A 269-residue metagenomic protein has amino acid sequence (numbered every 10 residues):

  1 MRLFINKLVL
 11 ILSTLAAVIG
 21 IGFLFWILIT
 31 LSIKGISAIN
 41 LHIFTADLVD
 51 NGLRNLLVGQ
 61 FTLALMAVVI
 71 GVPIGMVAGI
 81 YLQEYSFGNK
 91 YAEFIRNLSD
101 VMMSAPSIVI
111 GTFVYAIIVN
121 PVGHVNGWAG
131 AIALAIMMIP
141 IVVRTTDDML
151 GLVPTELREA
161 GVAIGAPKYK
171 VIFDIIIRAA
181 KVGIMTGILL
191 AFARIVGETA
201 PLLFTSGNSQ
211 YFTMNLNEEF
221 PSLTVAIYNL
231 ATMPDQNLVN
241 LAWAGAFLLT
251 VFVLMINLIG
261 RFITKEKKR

Functional and structural regions predicted by a protein language model:
M1-K7, I11-L12, I29-V69, N229-N240: Periplasmic/extracellular loop-to-transmembrane helix junction in inner-membrane transport proteins
R2, A67-S99, T112, I256 (+1 more regions): Transmembrane-helix boundary motif in ABC transporter permease subunits
L3-V9, S86, D147-G151, L189 (+1 more regions): C-terminal transmembrane helix and the adjacent membrane-cytosol boundary/short C-terminal tail of inner/organellar
S13, V58-L63, S99-M103, G151 (+5 more regions): Alpha-helical transmembrane segments of multi-pass membrane proteins
N51, L202-T250: Interhelical loop and adjacent transmembrane-helix boundary motif in polytopic membrane transport permeases
V58, T62-I70, I74, A78 (+4 more regions): Hydrophobic alpha-helical transmembrane segments of multipass integral membrane proteins, especially permease/channel
M76-N89, N126-I176, G187-A191, I195: Membrane-cytosol interface at the C-terminal ends of specific transmembrane alpha-helices in multi-pass membrane
D100-A135: Generic hydrophobic transmembrane alpha-helix motif, especially the helices
